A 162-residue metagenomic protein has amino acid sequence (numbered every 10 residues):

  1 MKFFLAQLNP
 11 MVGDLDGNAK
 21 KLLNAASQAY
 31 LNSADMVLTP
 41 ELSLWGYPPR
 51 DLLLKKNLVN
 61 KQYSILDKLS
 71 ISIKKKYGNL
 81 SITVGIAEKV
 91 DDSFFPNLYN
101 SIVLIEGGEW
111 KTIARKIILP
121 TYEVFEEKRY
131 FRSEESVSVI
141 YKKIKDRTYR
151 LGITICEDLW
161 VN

Functional and structural regions predicted by a protein language model:
M1-N162: Enzyme catalytic cores with a strong preference for nitrogen-chemistry domains
